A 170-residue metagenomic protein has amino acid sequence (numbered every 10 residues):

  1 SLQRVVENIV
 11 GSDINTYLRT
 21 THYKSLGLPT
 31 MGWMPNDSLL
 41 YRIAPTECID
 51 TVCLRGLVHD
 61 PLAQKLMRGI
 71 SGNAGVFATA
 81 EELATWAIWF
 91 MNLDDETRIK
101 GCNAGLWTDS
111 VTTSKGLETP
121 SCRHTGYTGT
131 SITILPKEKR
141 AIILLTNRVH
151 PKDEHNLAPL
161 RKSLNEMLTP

Functional and structural regions predicted by a protein language model:
S1-P120: Short, surface-exposed loop or secondary-structure junction motifs that flank catalytic or metal-binding residues
H124-P170: Structured C-terminal helix/loop/strand segments within mature extracytoplasmic catalytic/sensor domains
